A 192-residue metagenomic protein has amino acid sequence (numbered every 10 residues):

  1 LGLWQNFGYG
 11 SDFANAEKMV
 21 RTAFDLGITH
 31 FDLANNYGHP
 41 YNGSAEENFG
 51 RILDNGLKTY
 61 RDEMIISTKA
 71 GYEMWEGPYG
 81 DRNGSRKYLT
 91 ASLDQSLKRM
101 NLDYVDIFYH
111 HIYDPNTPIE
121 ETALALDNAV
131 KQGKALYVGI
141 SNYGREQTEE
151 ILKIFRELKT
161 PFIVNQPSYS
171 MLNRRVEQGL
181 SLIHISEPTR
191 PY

Functional and structural regions predicted by a protein language model:
L1-G8, S67-G80, Y109: N-terminal small/glycine-rich loop or linker at the start of catalytic domains across soluble metabolic enzymes
L1-M64, K131: N-terminal binding-site loop/beta-alpha segment at the start of enzyme catalytic domains that lines or forms
N6, G56, A70, Q166-R175: Active-site PLP-lysine loop of aminotransferase-like
R21, W75-G179: Glycine/proline-rich, positively charged, aromatic-decorated active-site loop/lid region on the catalytic face
H30, H111, H184: Histidine-centered active-site/metal-ligand motif
S44, R145-Q147, Y192: Short alpha-helical
Y60-K69, V105: Short coil-to-beta-strand
I183-E187, P191-Y192: Single conserved hydrophobic/aromatic residue that forms the stacking wall/gate of nucleotide- or nucleobase-binding
